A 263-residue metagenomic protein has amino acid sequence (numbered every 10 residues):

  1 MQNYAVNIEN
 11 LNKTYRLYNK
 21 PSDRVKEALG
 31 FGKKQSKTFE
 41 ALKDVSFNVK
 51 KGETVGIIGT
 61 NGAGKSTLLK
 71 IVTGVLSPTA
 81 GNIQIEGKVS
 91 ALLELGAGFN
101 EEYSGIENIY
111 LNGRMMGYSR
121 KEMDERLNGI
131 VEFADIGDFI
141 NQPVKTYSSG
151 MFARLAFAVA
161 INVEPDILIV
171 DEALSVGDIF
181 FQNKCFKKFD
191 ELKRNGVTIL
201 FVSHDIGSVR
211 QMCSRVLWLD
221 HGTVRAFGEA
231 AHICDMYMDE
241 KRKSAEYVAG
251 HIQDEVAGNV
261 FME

Functional and structural regions predicted by a protein language model:
K26-G30, Y110, E122-F139: Conserved ABC ATPase "signature" region
I58-T60: The feature captures the beta-strand-to-loop junction immediately N-terminal to the Walker
T73: Helix-to-loop junction immediately C-terminal to a conserved catalytic motif
S203-H204: H-loop/switch region of ABC-family ATPase nucleotide-binding domains
M212-L219, R225-E263: Localized sequence-composition bias
